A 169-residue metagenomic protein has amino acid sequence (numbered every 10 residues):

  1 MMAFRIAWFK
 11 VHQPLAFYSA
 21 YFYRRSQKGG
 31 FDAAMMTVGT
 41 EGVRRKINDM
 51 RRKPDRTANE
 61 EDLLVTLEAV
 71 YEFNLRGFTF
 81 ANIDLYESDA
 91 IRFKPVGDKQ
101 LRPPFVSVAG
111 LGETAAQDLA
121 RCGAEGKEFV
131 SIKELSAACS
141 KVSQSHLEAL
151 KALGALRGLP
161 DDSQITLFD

Functional and structural regions predicted by a protein language model:
M1-D169: Noncatalytic, beta-rich nucleic-acid-contacting surfaces in large DNA/RNA-processing enzymes
